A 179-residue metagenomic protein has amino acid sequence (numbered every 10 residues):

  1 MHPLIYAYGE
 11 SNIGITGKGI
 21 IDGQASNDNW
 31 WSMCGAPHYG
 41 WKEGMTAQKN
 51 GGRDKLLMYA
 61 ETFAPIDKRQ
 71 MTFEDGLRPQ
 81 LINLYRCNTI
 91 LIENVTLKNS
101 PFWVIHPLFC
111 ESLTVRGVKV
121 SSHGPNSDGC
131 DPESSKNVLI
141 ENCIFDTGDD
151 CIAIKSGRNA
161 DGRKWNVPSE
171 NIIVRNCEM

Functional and structural regions predicted by a protein language model:
M1-M179: Extracellular/periplasmic carbohydrate-active domains that bind, remodel, or depolymerize complex polysaccharides
